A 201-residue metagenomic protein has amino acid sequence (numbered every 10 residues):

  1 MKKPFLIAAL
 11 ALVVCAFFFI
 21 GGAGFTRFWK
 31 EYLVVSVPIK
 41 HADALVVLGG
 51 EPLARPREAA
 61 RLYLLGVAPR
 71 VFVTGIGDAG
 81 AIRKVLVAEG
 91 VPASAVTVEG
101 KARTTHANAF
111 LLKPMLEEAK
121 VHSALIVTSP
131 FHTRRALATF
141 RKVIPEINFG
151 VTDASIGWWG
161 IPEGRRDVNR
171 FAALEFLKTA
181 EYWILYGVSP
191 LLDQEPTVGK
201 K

Functional and structural regions predicted by a protein language model:
M1-P4: Positively charged n-region of N-terminal signal peptides that target proteins for export
L6-A23: Hydrophobic membrane-insertion alpha-helices, especially the h-region of bacterial N-terminal signal peptides
F18-N169: A structural signal for short, hydrophobic/glycine-enriched beta-strand patches
G164-E195: A transmembrane-helix-recognition feature enriched in membrane-embedded lipid enzymes and envelope glyco-/phospholipid
V198-K201: Internal, active-site/partner-interface "lid" segment
